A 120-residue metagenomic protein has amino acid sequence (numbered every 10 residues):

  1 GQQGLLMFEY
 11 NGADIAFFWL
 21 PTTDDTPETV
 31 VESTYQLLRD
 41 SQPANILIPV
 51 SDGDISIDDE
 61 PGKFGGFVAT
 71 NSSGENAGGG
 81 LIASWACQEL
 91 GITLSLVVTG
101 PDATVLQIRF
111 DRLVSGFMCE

Functional and structural regions predicted by a protein language model:
G1-S33: Secretory pathway targeting signatures of secreted, lumenal, and periplasmic proteins
G4, A13, G80-L81, I92: Envelope-exposed proteins and targeting segments
L6-Y10, F17, G65-S72, S84 (+1 more regions): Short beta-strand element of the conserved SAM-dependent methyltransferase core
F18-D25, D52-D54, S72, L96-T104: Second-shell loop/turn segments in exported
E28-Y35, G79, Q107-V114: Extracytoplasmic/secreted envelope proteins and their assembly/folding machinery, especially bacterial periplasmic
Y35-E89: Signature of long, low-cysteine stretches enriched in small and polar/charged residues
L90-E120: Surface-exposed amphipathic alpha-helical segments
